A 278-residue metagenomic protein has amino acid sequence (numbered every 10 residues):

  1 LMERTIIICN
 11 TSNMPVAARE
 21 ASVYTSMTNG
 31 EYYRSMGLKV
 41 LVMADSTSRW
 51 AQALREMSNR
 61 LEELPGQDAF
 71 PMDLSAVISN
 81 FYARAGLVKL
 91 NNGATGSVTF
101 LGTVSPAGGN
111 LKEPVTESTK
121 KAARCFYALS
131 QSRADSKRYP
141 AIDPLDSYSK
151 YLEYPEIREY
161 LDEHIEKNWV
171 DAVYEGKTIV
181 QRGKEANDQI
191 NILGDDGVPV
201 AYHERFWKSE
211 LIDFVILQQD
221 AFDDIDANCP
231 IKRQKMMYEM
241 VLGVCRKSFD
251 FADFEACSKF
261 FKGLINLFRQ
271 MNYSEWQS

Functional and structural regions predicted by a protein language model:
L1-R269: P-loop NTPase catalytic core
F268-S278: Charged, long alpha-helical assembly modules
